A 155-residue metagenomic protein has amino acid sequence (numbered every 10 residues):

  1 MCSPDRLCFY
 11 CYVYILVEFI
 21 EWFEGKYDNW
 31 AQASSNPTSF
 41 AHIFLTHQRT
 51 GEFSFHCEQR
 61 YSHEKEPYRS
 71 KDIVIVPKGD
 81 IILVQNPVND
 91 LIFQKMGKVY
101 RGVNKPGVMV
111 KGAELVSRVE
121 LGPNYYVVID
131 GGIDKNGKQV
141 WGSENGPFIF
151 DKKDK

Functional and structural regions predicted by a protein language model:
C2, C8-C11: Cysteine-centered motifs
C2, E18-E24, W30-S35, T50 (+1 more regions): Calycin-type beta-barrel ligand-binding domains and close structural analogs
C11-E18: Extreme N-terminal tail/first-helix region
F40-G51: Short secondary-structure subsegments characteristic of cysteine-rich extracellular domains
S54-Q59: Extracellular beta-rich globular recognition domains, centered on the fibrinogen C-terminal
